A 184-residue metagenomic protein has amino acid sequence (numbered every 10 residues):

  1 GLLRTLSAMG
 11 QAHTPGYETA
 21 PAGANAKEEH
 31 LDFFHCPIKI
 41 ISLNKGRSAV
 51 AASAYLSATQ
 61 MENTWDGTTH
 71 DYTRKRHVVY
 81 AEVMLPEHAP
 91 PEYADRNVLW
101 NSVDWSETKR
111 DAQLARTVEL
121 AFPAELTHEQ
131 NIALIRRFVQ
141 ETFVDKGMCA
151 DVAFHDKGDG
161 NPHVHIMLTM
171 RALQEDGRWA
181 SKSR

Functional and structural regions predicted by a protein language model:
G1-R184: N-terminal nicking endonuclease/strand-transfer module with a His-rich metal-binding environment and a catalytic Tyr
